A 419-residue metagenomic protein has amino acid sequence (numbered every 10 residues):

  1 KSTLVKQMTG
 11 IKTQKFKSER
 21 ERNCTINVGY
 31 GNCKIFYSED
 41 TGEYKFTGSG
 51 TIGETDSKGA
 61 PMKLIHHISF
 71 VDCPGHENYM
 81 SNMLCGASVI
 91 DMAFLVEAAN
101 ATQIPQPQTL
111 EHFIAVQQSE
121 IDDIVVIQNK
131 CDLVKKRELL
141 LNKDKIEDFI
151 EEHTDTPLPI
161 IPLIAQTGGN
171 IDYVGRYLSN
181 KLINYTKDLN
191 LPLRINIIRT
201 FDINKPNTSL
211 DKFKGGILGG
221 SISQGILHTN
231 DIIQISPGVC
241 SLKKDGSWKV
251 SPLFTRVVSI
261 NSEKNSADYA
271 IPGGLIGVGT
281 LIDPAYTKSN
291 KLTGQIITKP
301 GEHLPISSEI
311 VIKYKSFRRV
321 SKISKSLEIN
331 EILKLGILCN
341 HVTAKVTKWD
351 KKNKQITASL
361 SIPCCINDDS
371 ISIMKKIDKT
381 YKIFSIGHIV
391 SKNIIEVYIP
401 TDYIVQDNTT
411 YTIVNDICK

Functional and structural regions predicted by a protein language model:
K1-G10, H66-F70, V89-E97, V125-I127 (+6 more regions): Helix-rich terminal scaffold detector
K1-N78, I90-A93: P-loop NTPase switch module centered on the Walker A-proximal segment
L4, N23, D72, M83 (+7 more regions): Residue-level signature of catalytic and energy-coupling elements of molecular machines, predominantly ATP/GTP-dependent
S18-R20, C24, G59-M62, N82-G86 (+12 more regions): Replace "in large, NTP-powered and nucleic-acid-processing enzymes" with "in large, NTP-powered factors and other
T25, M92, L227, I232 (+4 more regions): Residue-level marker of beta-strand positions
L64-S69, C73-Y79, S88-E111, Q117-L140: Conserved Switch II/interswitch segment of TRAFAC-class P-loop GTPases
L133-K136, P284-K419: C-terminal effector modules of nucleic-acid-centric enzymes and ribosome-associated factors
D148-R318: Conserved catalytic-core segments of large NTP-driven translation/proteostasis enzymes
